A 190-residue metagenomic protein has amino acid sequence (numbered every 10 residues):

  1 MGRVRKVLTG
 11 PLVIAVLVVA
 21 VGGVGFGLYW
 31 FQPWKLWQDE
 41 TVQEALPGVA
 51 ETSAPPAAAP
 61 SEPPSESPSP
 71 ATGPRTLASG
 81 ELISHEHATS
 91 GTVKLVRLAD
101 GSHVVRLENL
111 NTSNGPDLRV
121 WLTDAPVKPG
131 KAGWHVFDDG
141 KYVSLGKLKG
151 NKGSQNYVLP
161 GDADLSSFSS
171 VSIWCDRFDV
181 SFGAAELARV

Functional and structural regions predicted by a protein language model:
G2-L17: N-terminal Sec-pathway targeting helices
F26-G101, F137-G140: Transition segment at domain starts
H103-N109: Short, well-ordered beta-strand segments enriched in hydrophobic/aromatic residues
R119-W121: Beta-strand signatures of extracellular beta-sandwich domains
A125-K128: Acidic glycine-/aspartate-rich tracts in secreted/extracellular proteins
G130-L159: An anionic, turn-rich surface loop/hairpin at beta-sheet edges that serves as a generic interaction/coordination patch
P160-G183: Short, exposed beta-strand-loop hairpins at the edges of beta-sheets in extracellular/periplasmic proteins
L187-V190: Extracytoplasmic/periplasmic copper-protein system
